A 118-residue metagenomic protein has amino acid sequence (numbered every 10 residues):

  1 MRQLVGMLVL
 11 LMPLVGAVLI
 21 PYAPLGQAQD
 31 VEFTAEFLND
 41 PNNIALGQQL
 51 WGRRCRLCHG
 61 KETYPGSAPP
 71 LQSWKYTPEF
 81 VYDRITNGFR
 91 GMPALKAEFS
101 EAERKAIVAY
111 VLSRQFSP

Functional and structural regions predicted by a protein language model:
M1-L4: Positively charged n-region of N-terminal signal peptides that target proteins for export
L8-V18: Bacterial N-terminal signal peptides
Y22-L50, P118: Electrostatic cytochrome c docking/interface patches
F37-Q48, G60-A94: Gly/Gly-Pro-rich "capping" loops immediately C-terminal to redox-active cysteine motifs in periplasmic/lumenal
G47, G52-K61, I107-V111: The canonical Cys-X-X-Cys-His
I85, A97-P118: C-terminal capping alpha-helices of c-type cytochrome domains
